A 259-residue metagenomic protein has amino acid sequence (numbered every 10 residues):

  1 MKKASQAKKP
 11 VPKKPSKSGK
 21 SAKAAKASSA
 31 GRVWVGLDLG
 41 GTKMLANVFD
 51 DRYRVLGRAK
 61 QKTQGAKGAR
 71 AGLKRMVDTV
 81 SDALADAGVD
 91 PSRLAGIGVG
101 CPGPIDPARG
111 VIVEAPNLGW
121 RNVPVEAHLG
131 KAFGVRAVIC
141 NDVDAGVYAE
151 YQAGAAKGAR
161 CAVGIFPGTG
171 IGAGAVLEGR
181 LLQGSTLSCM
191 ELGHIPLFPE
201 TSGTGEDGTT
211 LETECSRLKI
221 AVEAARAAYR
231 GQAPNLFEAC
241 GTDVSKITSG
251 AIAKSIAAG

Functional and structural regions predicted by a protein language model:
M1-A30: Polybasic, lysine-enriched low-complexity intrinsically disordered terminal tails
K2, S29-G31, N47-F49, G57-K60 (+4 more regions): Glycine/GP-enriched mid-protein hinge/lid loop-to-helix segment characteristic of carbohydrate kinases
S29-C101, V111: Conserved phosphate-binding loops in N-terminal lobes of ATP-dependent enzymes of the actin/Hsp70/sugar-kinase
D38-G40, D50, D106, D142 (+1 more regions): Acidic active-site catalytic centers that drive phospho-/nucleotidyl reactions and related ester hydrolyses
T42, P102-I105, G168-G170: Short glycine-rich anion-binding loops that position phosphate/pyrophosphate groups of nucleotides and phosphorylated
A69-V77, R93-I97, G103-C161, D207: Glycine-rich phosphate-binding loop and adjoining helix at the ATP-binding site of ATP-dependent phosphoryl-transfer
V80, E126, A221: Generic structural marker for isolated residues within well-ordered, non-membrane alpha-helices of soluble domains
